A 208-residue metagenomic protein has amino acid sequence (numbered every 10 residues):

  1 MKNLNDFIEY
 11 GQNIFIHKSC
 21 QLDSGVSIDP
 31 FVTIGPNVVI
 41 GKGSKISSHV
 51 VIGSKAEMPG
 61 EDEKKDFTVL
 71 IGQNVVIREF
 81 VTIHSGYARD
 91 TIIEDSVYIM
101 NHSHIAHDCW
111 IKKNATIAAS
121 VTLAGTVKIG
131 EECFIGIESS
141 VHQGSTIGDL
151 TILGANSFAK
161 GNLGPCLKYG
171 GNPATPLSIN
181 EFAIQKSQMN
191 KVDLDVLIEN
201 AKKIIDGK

Functional and structural regions predicted by a protein language model:
M1-D6, T33-G35, V39-I71, V76-T82 (+4 more regions): Glycine-rich hexapeptide-repeat left-handed beta-helix
M1-F31, P36-N37: N-terminal segments that cap or nucleate solenoid repeat domains
